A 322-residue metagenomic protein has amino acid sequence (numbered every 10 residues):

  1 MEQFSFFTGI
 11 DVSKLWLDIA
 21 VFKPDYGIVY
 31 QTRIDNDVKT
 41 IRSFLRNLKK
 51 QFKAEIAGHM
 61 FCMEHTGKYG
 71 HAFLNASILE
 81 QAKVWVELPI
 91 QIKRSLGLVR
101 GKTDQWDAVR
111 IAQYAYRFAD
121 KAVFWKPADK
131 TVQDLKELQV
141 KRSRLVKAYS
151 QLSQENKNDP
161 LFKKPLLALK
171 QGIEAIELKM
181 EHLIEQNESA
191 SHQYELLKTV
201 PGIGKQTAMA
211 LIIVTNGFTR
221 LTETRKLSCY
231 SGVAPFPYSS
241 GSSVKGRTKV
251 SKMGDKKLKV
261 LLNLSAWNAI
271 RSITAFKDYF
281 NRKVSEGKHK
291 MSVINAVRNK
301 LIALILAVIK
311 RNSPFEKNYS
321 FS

Functional and structural regions predicted by a protein language model:
E2-K23, I111: Gly/Thr-rich phosphate-binding beta-strand-loop-beta motif of the actin/hexokinase/Hsp70
S13-R42: Short glycine-rich, Thr/Ser-proximal phosphate-binding strand/loop in the N-terminal lobe of ATP-dependent enzymes
K39-G58: Short, basic/hydrophobic alpha-helical segments
I56-Y69: Short glycine-rich phosphate-binding loop at a beta-alpha junction
N75-I78, W85-V200: Long, charge-rich intrinsically disordered scaffolds of nucleic-acid metabolism proteins
M209-E286, K290: Phosphate-backbone recognition surface of nucleic-acid-processing proteins
S242-S243, F280-S322: Low-complexity, acidic/Ser/Thr- and charged residue-rich accessory regions of DNA metabolism proteins
